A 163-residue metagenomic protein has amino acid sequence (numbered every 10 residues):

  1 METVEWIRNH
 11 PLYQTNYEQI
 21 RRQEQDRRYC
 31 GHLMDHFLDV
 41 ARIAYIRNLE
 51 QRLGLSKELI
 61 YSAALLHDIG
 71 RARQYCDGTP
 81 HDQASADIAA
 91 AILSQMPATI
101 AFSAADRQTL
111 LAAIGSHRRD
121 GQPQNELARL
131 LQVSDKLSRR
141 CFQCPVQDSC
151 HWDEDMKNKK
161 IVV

Functional and structural regions predicted by a protein language model:
M1-V163: Metal-dependent phosphohydrolase cores
